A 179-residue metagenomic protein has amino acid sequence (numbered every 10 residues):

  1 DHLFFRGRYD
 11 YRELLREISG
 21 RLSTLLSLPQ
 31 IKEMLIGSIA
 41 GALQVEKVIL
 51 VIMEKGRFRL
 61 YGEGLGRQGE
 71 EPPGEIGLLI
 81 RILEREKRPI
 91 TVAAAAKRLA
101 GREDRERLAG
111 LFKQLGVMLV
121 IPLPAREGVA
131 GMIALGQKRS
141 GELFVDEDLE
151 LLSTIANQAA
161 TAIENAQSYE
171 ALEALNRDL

Functional and structural regions predicted by a protein language model:
G7, Y11, L25, T161 (+1 more regions): Amphipathic coiled-coil signal-transmission "stalk" helices
Y11, T24-Y61: Helix-loop-beta substructure at the N-terminus of cytosolic sensory domains that couple signal/ligand detection
V48-R88: GAF sensory/regulatory domain recognition with acknowledged cross-activation on helical regulatory dimers
E63-Q68, L108, M132-E142, D148: Short beta-strand-to-loop transition segments that serve as allosteric relay/switch motifs in sensory/regulatory domains
L79, G116-P124, I133: A short, aliphatic-rich beta-strand micro-motif
A95-V117: Signal-transducing coupling segments at domain and membrane junctions
L111, L123-V129, K138-R139: Flexible loop/coil segments at beta-strand boundaries within sensory signal-transduction domains
L149, S153-A160: Allosteric cytosolic regulatory segments
